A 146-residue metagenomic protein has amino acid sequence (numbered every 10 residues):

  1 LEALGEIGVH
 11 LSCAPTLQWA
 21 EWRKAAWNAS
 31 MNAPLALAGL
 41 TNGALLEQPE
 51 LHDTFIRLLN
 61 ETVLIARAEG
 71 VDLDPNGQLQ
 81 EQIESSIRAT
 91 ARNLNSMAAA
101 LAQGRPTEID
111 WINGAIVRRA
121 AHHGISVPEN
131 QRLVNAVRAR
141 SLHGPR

Functional and structural regions predicted by a protein language model:
L1-P75: Internal alpha-helical scaffold of NAD(P)-dependent oxidoreductase catalytic cores
G5, D53-R146: NAD(P)-dependent Rossmann-like dehydrogenase/reductase catalytic/cofactor-binding core
